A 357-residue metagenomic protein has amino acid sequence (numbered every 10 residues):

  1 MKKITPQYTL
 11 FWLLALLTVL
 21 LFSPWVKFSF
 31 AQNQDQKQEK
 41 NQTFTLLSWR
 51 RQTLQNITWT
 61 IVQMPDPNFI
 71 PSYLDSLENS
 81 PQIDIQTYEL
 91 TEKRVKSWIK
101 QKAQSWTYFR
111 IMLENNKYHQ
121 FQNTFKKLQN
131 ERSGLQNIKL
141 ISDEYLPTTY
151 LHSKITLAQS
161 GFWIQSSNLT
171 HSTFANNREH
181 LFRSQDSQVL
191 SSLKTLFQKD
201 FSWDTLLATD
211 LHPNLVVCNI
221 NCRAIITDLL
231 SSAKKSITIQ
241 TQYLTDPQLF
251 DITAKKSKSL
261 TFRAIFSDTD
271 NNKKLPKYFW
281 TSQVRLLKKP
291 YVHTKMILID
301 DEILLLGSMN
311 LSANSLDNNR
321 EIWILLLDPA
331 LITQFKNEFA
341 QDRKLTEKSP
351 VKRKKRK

Functional and structural regions predicted by a protein language model:
K2-L14: N-terminal Sec-pathway targeting helices
F11-S23: Hydrophobic membrane-insertion alpha-helices, especially the h-region of bacterial N-terminal signal peptides
S29-A31: Boundary at the C-terminal end of the N-terminal hydrophobic targeting segment
E39-P81, E89-S231, P247, D251 (+3 more regions): HKD-type phospholipase D/PLD-like phosphodiesterase module
L326-K357: Amphipathic alpha-helical interface segments
